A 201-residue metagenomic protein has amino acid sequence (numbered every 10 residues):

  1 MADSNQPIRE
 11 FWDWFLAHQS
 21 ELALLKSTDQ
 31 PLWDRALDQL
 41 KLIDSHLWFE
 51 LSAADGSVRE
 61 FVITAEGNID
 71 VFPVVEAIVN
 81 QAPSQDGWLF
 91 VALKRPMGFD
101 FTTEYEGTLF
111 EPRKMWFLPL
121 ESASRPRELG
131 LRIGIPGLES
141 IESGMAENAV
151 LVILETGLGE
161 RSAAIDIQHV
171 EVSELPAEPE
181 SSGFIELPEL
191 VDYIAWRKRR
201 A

Functional and structural regions predicted by a protein language model:
M1-S4, A201: Short, low-complexity, intrinsically disordered N-terminal peptides in bacterial proteins
A2, R9-L47: Surface-exposed, low-hydrophobicity interaction/linker segments
N5, K26-W33, N68, E139-G144: Generic detection of long, well-ordered alpha-helical segments
P7-E10, R35, V74, A149: Exposed alpha-helical structural elements
D13-A17, A54-V62, R125-R132: Glycine-rich, often proline-containing surface loops adjacent to acidic residues and nearby aromatics that form
R35-N80, S84: An N-terminal, globular interaction/scaffold subdomain
T64-E171: Internal, hydrophobic cores of structured domains that mediate oligomerization or house catalytic pockets within large
D166-R200: Long, compositionally biased intrinsically disordered terminal regions
